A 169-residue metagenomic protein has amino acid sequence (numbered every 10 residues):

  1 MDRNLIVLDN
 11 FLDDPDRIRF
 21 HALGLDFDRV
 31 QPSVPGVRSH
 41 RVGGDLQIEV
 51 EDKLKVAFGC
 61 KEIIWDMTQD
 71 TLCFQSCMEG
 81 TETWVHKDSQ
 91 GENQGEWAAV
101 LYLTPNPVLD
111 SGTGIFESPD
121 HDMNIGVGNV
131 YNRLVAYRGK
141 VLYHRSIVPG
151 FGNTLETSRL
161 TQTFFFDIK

Functional and structural regions predicted by a protein language model:
M1-T83: Non-heme Fe(II)/2-oxoglutarate
C77-K169: Catalytic core of non-heme Fe(II) oxygenases with the double-stranded beta-helix
